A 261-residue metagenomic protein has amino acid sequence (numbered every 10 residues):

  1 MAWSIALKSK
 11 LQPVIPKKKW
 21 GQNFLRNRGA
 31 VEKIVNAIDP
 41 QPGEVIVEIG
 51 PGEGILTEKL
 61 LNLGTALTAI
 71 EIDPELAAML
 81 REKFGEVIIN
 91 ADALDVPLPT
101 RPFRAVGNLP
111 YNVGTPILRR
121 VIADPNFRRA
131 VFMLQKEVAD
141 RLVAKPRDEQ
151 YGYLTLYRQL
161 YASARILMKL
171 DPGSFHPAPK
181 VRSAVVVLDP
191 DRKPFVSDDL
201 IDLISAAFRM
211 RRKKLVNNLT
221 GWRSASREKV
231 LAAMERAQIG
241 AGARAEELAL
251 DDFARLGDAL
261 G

Functional and structural regions predicted by a protein language model:
M1-A206, E246, R255-A259: Catalytic cores of RNA-modifying enzymes
G64, L219, Q238-A241: Short amphipathic alpha-helical interaction patches enriched in hydrophobic/aromatic residues with interspersed Lys/Arg
A78, N217, A232: Surface-exposed charge patches
A178-K180, R209-K213, S224-G261: Conserved Class I S-adenosyl-L-methionine
S205, V216-T220: Amphipathic alpha-helical segments within well-ordered protein domains
